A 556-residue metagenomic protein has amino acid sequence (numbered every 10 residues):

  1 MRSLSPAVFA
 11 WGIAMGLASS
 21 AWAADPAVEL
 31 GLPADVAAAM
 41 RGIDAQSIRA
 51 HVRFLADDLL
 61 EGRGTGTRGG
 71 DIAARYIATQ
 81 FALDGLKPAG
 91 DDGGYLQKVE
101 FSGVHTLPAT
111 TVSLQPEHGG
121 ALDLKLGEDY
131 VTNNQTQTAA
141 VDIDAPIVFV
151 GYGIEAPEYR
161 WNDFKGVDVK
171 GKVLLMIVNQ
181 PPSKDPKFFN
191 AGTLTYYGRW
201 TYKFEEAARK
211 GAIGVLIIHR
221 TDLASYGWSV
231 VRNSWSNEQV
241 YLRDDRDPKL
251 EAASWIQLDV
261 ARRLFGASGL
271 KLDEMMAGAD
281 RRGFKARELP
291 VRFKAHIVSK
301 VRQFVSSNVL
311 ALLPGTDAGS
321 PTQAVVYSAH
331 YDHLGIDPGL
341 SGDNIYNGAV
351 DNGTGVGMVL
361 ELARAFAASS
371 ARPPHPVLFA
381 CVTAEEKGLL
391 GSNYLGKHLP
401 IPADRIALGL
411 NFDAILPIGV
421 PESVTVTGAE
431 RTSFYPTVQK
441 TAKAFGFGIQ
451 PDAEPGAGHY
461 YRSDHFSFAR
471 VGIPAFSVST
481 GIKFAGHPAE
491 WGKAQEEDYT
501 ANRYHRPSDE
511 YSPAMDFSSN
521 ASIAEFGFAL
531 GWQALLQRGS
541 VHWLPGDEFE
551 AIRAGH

Functional and structural regions predicted by a protein language model:
P26-A37, G42-R68, D84, P88-G93 (+6 more regions): N-terminal capping segment at the start of a domain
G31-L32, V36, T110, Q115-H118 (+4 more regions): Soluble metallo-hydrolase cores and metallopeptidase-like ectodomains found primarily in the secretory/periplasmic
G42-A89, S113-G119, D168, K172-Y197 (+2 more regions): Catalytic-core environment of secreted peptidases
D58-K187, L289-P290, V301, V305-N308 (+1 more regions): Noncatalytic luminal/extracellular "stalk/propeptide" segments of secretory-pathway proteins
D123-E128, A139-A140, K165, L242-R243 (+2 more regions): Metal-dependent peptidase/peptidase-like ectodomains
L124-D245, K249-A252, P314, N344-N347 (+2 more regions): Extracellular/luminal Protease-associated
G192-G198, Y202, E206, L223 (+3 more regions): Acidic/histidine-rich catalytic neighborhood of metal-dependent amide-processing enzymes
A208, G214, H219, D280-R292 (+1 more regions): Active-site-adjacent substrate-binding region of metalloamidase/peptidase-like peptide-processing proteins
